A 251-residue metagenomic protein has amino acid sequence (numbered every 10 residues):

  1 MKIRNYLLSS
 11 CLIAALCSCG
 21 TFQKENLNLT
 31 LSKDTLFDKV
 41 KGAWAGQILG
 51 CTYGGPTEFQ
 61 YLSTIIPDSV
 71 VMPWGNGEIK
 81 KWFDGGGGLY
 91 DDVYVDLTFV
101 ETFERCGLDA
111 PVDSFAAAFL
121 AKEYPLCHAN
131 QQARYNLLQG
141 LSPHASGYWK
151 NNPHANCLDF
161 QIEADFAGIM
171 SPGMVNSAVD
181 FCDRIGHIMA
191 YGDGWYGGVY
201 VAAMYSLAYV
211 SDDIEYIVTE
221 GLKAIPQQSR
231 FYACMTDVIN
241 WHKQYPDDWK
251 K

Functional and structural regions predicted by a protein language model:
M1-S10: Bacterial N-terminal signal peptides that target proteins for export
L16-S18: C-terminal motif of bacterial Sec signal peptides marking the signal peptidase cleavage site
G20-E25: Bacterial lipoprotein signal-peptidase II cleavage site
L31, L36, L137, S146-A155 (+3 more regions): Accessory "access/gating" subregions that flank catalytic or transport cores
L31-G54: Mature N-terminal segment immediately following signal peptide/propeptide cleavage in secreted/periplasmic
P56-G87, V93-D96, D113-C127: Active-site-surrounding "flap" and adjacent substrate/cofactor-binding loops of secreted or lumenal enzymes, prototyped
S63-G77, Q131-A145, M170-F181: Active-site-adjacent bridging/hinge elements
G107-D159, I169-M170: Extracytoplasmic mature domains of secreted/periplasmic and thylakoid-lumen proteins
